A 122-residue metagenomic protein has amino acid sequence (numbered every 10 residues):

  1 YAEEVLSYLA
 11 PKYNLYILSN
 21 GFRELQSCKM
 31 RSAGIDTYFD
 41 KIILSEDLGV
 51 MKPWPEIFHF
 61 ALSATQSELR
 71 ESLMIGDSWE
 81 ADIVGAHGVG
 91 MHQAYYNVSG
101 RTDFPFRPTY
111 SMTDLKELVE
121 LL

Functional and structural regions predicted by a protein language model:
E3, S7, Y16-L122: Asp-based, Mg2+/Mn2+-dependent phosphohydrolase catalytic module
P11-K12: Structured helix-beta-strand junction loops
